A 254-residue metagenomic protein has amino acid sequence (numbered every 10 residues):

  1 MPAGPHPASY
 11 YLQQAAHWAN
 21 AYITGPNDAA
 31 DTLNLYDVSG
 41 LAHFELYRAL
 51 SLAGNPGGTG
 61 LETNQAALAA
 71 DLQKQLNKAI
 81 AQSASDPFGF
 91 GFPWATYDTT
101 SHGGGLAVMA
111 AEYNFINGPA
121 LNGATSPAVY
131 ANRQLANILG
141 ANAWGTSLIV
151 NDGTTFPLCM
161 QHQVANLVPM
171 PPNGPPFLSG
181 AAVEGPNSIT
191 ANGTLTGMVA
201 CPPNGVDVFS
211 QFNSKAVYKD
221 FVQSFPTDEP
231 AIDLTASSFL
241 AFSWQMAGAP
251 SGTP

Functional and structural regions predicted by a protein language model:
M1-Q13, H17, A21, D37-S85 (+1 more regions): Aromatic (Trp/Tyr) and acidic
A21-A30: Helix-loop junctions that connect tandem helical modules in alpha-solenoid scaffolds
T32-L35: Outer-membrane beta-barrel domain signature, strongest for Gram-negative TonB-dependent receptors and also present
